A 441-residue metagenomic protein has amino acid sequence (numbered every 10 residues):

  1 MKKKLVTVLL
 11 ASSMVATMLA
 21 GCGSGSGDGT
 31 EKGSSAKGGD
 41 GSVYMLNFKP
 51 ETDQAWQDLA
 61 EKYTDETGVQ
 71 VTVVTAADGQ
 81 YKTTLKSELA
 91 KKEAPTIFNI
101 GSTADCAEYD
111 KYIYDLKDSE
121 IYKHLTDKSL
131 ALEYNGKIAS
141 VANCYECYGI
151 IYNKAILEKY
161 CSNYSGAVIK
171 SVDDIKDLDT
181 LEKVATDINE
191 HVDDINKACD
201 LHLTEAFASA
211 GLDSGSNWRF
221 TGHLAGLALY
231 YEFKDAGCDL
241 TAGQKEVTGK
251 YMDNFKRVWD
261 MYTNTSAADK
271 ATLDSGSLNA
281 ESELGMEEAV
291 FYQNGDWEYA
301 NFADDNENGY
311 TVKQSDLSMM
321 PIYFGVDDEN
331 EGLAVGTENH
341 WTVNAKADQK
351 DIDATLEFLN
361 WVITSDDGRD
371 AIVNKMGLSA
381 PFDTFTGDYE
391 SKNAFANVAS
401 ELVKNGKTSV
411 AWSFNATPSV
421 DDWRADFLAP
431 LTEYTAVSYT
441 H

Functional and structural regions predicted by a protein language model:
K4-V8, L19-D105, D118-Y122, Y164 (+4 more regions): Conserved N-terminal structural module of periplasmic/extracytoplasmic solute-binding proteins
Q70, E307-G377: Extracytoplasmic/periplasmic substrate-recognition and gating elements
T75-T84, I175-T180, T272-M286: Short helix-initiation/N-cap motifs at beta->coil->alpha
I100-I151, A155-E158, K197-H202, Q314-Y323 (+1 more regions): Hinge/lid segment of periplasmic solute-binding proteins
K137-N143, Y148, D179-A242: Extracytoplasmic/periplasmic solute-binding protein
A185, Y231-D274: Glycine-centered hinge/linker elements that transmit conformational signals in sensory and ligand-binding systems
M320-F324, I372-A429, E433: Long, aromatic- and glycine/proline-rich binding clefts that accommodate carbohydrate-like moieties
T440-H441: Conserved small/polar residues in nucleotide/adenosyl-binding loops
